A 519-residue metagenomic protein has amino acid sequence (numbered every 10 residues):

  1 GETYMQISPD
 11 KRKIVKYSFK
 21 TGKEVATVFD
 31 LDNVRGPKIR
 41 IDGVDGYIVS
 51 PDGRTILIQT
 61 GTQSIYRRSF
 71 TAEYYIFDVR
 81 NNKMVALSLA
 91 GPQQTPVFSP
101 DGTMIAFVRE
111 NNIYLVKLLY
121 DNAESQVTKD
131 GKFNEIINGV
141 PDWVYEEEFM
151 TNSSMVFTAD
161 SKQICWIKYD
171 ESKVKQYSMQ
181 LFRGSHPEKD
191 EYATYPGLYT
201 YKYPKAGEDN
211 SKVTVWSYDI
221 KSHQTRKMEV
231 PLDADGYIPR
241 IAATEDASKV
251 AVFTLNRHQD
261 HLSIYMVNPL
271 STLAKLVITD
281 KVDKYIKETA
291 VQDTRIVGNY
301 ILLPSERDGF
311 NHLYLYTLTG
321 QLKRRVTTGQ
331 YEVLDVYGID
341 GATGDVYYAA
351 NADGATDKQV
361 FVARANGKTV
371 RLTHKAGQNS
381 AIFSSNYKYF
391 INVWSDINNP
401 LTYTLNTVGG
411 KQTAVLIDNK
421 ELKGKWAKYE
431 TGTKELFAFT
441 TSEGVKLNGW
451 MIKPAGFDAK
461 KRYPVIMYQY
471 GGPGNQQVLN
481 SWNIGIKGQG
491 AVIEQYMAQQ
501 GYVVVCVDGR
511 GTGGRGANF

Functional and structural regions predicted by a protein language model:
G1-I7, R35-I56, Y74, A90-V108 (+12 more regions): Conserved beta-propeller blade repeats
Q6-N33: Beta-propeller domains
K11-K16, Y66-E73, E110-V116, V174-M179 (+5 more regions): Structural motif
F19-T21, D78-N82, L118-D121, D219-H223 (+4 more regions): Short loop/turn segments that connect beta-strands within beta-propeller blades
G22-K23, G61-Y66, F70-E73, V127-M155 (+3 more regions): Predominantly five- to eight-bladed beta-propeller fold
E24-D32, V85-S88, A123-K132, R226-E229 (+4 more regions): Beta-propeller fold detector
K162, I167, V326, Y337-K423: N-terminal targeting or regulatory segments adjacent to alpha/beta-hydrolase or S9 domains
A247, Q378-F519: Serine-hydrolase catalytic core recognition
